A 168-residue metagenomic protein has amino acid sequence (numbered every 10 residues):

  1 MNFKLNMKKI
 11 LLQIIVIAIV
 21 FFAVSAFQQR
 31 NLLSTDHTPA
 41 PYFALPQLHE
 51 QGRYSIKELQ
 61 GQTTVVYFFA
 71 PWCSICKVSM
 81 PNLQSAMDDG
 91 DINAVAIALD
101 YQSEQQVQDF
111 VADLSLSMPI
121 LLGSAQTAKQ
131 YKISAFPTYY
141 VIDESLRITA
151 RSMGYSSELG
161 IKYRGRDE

Functional and structural regions predicted by a protein language model:
M1-P46, R164, E168: N-terminal targeting signals for export/organelle localization
F22, D89, V141-E168: Thiol-/selenol-based redox modules, centered on thioredoxin-like and closely related oxidoreductase domains
Y42-T64: A short beta-strand-turn-helix
Q60, F68-S85: Conserved redox-active cysteine motifs that mediate thiol-disulfide chemistry, especially di-cysteine Cys-X(1-2)-Cys
V65-V66, A94, Y139: Hydrophobic beta-strand anchors of alpha/beta hydrolase catalytic cores
K77-L114, G123-K129: Structural microenvironment flanking redox-active thiols in thiol-disulfide oxidoreductases
V111-S145: Short, internal strand/loop/helix patches that form the active-site neighborhood or redox-interaction surface
